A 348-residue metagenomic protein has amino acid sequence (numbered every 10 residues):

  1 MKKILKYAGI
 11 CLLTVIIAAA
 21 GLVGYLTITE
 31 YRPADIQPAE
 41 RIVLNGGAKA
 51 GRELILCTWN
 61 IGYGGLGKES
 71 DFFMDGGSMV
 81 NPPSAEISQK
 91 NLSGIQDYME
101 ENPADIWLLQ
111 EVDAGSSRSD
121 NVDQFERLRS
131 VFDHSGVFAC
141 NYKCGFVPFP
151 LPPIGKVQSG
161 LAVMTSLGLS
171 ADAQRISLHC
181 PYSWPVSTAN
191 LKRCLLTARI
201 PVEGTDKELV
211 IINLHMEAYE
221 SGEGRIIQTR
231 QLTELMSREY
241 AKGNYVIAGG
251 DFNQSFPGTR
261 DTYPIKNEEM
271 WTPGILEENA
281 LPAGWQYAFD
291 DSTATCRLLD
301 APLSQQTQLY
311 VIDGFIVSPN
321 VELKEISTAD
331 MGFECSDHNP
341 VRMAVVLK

Functional and structural regions predicted by a protein language model:
K2-S130, H134, F138-F149, P153-Q158 (+1 more regions): N-terminal, active-site-proximal structural segment of metallo-dependent hydrolase catalytic domains
K6-C11, L22-N45, R199, E223 (+3 more regions): Metal-dependent phosphoester-hydrolase catalytic domains
G46-L56, G65, V157, L161 (+6 more regions): Beta-strand-turn-beta hairpins that frame and shape the catalytic cleft of phosphate-ester-processing enzymes
I55-I61, N91-N121, M164, A198 (+4 more regions): Active-site beta-strand/loop signature of hydrolases that rely on acidic residues for catalysis
Y63-G64, D113-S116, Y142-F146, L169-S170 (+3 more regions): Solvent-exposed loop/turn segments at secondary-structure junctions within structured extracellular/periplasmic domains
G67-F72, N121-V122, P148-P152, R175-I176 (+3 more regions): Short aromatic-enriched loop/helix-cap "lid" or pocket-rim segments at secondary-structure transitions that line
S78-S84, V112-A114, L178-S187, H215-E223: Surface-exposed cleft-lining segments at the edges of enzyme active sites
G136-C144, D172-L178, E325-A329: Conserved S-adenosyl-L-methionine
